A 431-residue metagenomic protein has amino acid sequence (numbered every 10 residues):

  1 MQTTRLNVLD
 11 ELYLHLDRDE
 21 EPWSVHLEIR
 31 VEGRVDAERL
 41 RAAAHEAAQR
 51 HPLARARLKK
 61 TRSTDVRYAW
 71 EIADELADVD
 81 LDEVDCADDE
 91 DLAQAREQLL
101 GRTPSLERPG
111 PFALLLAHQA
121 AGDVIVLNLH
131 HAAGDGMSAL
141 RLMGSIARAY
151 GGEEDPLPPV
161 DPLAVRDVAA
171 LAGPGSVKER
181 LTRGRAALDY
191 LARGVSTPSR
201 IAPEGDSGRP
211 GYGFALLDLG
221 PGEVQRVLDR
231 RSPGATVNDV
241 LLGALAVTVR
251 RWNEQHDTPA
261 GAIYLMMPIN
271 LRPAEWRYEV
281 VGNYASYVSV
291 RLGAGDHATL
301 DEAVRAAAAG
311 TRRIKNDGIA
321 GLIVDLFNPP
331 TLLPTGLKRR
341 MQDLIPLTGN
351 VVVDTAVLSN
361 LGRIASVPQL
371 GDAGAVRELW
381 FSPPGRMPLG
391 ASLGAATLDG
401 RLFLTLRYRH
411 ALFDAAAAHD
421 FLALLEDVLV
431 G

Functional and structural regions predicted by a protein language model:
M1-A172, T236-D257, G261, Q369-G431: Non-catalytic N-terminal regions of enzymes
T64, N270-A274, I364: Short, internal active-site loops enriched in acidic
L157-R193: Intrinsically disordered, low-complexity regions enriched in acidic/Ser/Thr/Pro/Gln residues
E179-A235: Flexible, P/S/T/G-rich "lid" or insertion loops adjacent to the active sites of thioester-utilizing
P210-A294: Long, internal scaffold/assembly segments composed of regular secondary structure
F214, V281-I364, Q369: Helical lid/core segments from catalytic subdomains that handle acyl or acyl-like groups
I269, N360, L406-H410: Active-site proximal loops enriched in glycine and acidic residues that flank catalytic Cys/His/Asp and coordinate
W276, I345-T348, P383: Short proline/glycine-enriched turn/loop segments at secondary-structure junctions
